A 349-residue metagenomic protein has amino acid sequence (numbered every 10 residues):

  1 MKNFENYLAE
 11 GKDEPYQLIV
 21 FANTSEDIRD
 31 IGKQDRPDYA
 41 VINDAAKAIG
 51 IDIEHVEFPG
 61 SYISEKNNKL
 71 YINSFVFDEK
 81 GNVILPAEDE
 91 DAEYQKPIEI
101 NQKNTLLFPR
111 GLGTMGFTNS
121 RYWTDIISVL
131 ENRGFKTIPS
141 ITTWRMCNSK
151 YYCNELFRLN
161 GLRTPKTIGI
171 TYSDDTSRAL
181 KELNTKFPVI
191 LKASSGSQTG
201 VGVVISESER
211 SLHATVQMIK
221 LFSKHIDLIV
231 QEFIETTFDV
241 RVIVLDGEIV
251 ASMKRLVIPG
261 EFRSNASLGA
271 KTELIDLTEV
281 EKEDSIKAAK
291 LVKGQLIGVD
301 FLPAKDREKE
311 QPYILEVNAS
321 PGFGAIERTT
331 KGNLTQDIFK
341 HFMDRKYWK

Functional and structural regions predicted by a protein language model:
N3-E10, E273-D276, K290, G294 (+1 more regions): C-terminal active-site "lid" helix and adjoining low-complexity regulatory extension at the edge of ATP-using catalytic
G11-E14, P97-N104, L183-N184: Flexible, charged surface loops at secondary-structure boundaries
P15, V201-A288: Phosphate-binding site of ATP-dependent enzymes
Q17, T105-L106, Y313: Structural motif
L18-D35, Y39, N132-R133, I141-L228 (+2 more regions): Active-site nucleotide/adenylate-binding loops and adjacent lid/helix of ATP-dependent enzymes
D30-A46, D52-K166: Conserved N-proximal alpha/beta basic substrate-recognition cap immediately N-terminal to, or forming the N-lobe
V189, A251, I297, Y313-E316: Protein kinase-like catalytic core scaffold
Q231-E232, R241, G294-D306: A short glycine-rich, hydrophobically flanked beta-strand micro-motif that places a catalytic Asp/Glu for divalent metal
